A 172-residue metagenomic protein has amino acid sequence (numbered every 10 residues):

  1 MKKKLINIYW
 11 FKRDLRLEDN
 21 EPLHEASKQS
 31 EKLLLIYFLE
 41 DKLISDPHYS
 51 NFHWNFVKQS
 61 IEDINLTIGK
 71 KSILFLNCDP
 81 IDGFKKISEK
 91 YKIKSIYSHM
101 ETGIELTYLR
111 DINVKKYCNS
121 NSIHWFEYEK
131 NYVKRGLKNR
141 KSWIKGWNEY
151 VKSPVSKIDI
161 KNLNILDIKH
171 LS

Functional and structural regions predicted by a protein language model:
K2-S172: Active-site "lid/cap" and pocket-lining segments within catalytic core domains
